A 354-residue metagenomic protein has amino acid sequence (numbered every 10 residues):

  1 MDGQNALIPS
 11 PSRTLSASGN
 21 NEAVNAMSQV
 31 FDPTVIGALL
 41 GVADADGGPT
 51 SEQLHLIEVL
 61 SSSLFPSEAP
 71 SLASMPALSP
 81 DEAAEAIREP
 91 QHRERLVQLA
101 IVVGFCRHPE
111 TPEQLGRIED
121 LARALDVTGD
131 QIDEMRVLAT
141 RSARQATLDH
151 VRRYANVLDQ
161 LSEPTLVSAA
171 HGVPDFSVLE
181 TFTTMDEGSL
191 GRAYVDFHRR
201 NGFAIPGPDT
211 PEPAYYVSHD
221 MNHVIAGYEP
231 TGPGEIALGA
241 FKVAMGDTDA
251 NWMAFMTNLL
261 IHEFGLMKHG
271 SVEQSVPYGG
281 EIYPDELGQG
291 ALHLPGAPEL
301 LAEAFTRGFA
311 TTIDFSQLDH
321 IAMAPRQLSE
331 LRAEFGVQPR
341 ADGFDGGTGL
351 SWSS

Functional and structural regions predicted by a protein language model:
D2-V178, T183-M185, E273-G279, S354: Small-residue-enriched hydrophobic alpha-helices in membranes
A6-P11, H55-L56, Q98-R117, A170-G172 (+4 more regions): Generic hydrophobic segment detector
D32, E134-M135, A143-A146, I282-E286 (+3 more regions): Charged, low-complexity intrinsically disordered segments
Q53, S63, S71, M135 (+9 more regions): General "foldedness" signal
S61, F65, A83, A122 (+6 more regions): Charge-rich, low-complexity amphipathic helices in intrinsically disordered tails/linkers adjacent to domains
L161-I313, D319: Core of folded catalytic or high-affinity ligand/protein-binding domains in predominantly eukaryotic proteins
P298-S354: Acidic, carboxylate-rich catalytic segments that either coordinate divalent cations
